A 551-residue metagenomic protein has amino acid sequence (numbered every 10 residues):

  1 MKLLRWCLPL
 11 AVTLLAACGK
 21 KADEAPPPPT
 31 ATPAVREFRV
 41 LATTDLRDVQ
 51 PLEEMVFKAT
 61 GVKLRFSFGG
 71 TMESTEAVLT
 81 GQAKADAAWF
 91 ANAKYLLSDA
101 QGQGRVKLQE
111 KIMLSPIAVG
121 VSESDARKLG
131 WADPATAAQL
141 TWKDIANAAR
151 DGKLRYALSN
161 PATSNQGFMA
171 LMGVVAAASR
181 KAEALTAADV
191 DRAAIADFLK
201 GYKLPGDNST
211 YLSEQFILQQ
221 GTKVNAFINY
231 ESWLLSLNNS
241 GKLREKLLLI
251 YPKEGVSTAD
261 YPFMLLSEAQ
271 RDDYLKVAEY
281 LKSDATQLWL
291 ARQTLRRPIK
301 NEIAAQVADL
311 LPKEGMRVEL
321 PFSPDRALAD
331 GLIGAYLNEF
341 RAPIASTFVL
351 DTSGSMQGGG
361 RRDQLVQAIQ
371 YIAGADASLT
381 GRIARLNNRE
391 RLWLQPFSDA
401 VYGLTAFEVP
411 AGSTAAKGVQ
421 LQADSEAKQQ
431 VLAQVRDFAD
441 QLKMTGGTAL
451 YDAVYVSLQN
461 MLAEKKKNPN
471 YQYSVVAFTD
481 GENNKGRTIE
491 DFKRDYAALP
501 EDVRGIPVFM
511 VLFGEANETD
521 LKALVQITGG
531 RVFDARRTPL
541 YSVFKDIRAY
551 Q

Functional and structural regions predicted by a protein language model:
K21-K153, A157-N160: N-terminal segment of the mature folded domain
E110-V119, A196-L199, G241-S267, R271-L275: Periplasmic-binding protein-like
K181-L249: Ligand-binding pocket segment of bilobal, Venus flytrap-like solute-binding proteins
Y280-E302: Periplasmic-binding protein-like
R296-F348, T352-D363: Acidic, polar low-complexity linker/tail segments
I344, V349, G354-L394, D424-Q430 (+1 more regions): …and closely analogous acidic/polar surface helices at protein-protein or active-site interfaces in A-domain-like
Y402-L404, A411-Q472, F509-T519, S542: Von Willebrand factor
T479-A535, K545-D546: VWA/integrin I-like adhesion module and closely mimicked acidic/polar interface patches used
